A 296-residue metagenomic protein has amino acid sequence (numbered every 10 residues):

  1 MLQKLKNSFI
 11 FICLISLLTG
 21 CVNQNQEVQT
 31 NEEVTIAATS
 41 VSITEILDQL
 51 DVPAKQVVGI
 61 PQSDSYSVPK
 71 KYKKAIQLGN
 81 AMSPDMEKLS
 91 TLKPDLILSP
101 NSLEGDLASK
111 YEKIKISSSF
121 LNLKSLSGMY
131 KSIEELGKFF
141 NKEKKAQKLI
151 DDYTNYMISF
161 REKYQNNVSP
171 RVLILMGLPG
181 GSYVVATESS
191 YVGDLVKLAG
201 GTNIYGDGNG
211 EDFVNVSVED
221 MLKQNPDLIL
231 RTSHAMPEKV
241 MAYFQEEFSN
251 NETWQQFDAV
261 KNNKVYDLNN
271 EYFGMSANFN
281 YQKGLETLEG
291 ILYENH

Functional and structural regions predicted by a protein language model:
M1-F9: Bacterial N-terminal signal peptides that target proteins for export
L17-G20: C-terminal motif of bacterial Sec signal peptides marking the signal peptidase cleavage site
V22-Q24: Bacterial signal peptide processing site
V34-T35, Y130, K138, Q147 (+3 more regions): Structured C-terminal subdomain patch of bacterial secreted/periplasmic proteins
T35-L50, K145-A199: Basic- and aromatic-lined ligand-binding clefts that recognize polyanionic substrates
A38-L92, L96-S102, I204: A short, structured surface patch at a secondary-structure boundary
Q62-S67, V184-F213: Alpha-helical, coiled-coil/dimerization segments enriched in small aliphatic residues
M86-S99, I116, V218-R231: Proline-aspartate-enriched helix->loop->beta-strand connector
